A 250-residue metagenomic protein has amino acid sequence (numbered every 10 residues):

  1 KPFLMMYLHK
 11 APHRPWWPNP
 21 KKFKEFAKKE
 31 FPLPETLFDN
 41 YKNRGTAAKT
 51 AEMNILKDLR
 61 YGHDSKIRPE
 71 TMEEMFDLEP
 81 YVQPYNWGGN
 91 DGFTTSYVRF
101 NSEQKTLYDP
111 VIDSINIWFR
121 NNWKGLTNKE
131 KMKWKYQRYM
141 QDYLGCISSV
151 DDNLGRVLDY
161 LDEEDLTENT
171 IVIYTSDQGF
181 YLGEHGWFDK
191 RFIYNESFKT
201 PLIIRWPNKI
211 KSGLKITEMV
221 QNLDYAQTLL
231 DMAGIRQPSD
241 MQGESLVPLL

Functional and structural regions predicted by a protein language model:
K1, G243-L250: Short, intrinsically disordered, charge-balanced linker/junction segments flanking boundaries in proteins
K1, M6-N169, I173-M219, M232-D240: Active-site-proximal cap/lid insertion segments
N222, A226: Zinc-coordinating Cys/His ligand positions in small cysteine/histidine-rich zinc-finger domains
